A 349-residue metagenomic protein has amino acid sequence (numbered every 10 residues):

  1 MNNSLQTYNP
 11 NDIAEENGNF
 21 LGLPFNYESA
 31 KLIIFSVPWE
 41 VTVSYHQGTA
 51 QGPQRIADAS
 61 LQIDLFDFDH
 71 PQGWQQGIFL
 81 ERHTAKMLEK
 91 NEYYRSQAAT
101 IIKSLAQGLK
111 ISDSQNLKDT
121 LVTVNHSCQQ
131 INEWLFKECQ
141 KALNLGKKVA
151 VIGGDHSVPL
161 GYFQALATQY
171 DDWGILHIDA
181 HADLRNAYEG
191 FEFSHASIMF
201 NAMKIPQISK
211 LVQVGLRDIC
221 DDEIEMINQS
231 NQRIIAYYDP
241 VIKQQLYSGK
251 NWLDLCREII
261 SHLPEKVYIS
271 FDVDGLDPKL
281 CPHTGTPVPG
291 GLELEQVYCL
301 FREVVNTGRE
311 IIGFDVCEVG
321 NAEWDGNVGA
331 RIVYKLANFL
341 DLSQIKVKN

Functional and structural regions predicted by a protein language model:
N2-W39, Y45-A150, V158-Y162, T168-Y170 (+3 more regions): Catalytic cores of soluble, metal-dependent hydrolases
V37, G154, I178-A180, L216 (+1 more regions): Cofactor-binding loop segments of dinucleotide-utilizing enzymes, especially the Rossmann-like FAD- and NAD(P)+-binding
Q54, Q164-G174, G190-S197: A glycine- and small-aliphatic-rich helix-loop capping segment at beta-alpha/alpha-beta transitions that lines
W134-L135, V158-G161, A182-N186, G190-K204 (+3 more regions): Active-site glycine-rich loop that binds ribose-phosphate moieties when present
V149-G153, L211-Q213: Short catalytic-loop micro-motif centered on adjacent basic/acidic residues
D171-D183: Conserved catalytic palm subdomain of right-hand nucleotidyl-transferase polymerases, strongest for RNA-directed enzymes
I178, V214, Y237-D239: Generic beta-sheet signal
Q213-V214, V316: Conserved beta-strand positions
